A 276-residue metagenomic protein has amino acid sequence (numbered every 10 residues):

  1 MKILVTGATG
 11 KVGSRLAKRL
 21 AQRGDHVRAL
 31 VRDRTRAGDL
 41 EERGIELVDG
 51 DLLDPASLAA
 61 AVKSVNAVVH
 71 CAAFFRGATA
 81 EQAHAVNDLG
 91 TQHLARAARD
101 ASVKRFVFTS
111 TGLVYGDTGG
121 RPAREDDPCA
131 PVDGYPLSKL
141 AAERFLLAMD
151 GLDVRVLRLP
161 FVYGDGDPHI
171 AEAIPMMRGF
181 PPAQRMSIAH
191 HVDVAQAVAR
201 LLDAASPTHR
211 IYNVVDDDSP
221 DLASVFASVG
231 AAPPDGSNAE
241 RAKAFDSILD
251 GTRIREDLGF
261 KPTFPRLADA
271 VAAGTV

Functional and structural regions predicted by a protein language model:
I3-R23: N-terminal Rossmann NAD(P)H-binding glycine-rich loop of SDR-like oxidoreductase domains
T35-E41, I45-D88, A97, V114: NAD(P)H-binding glycine-rich loop region in Rossmannoid oxidoreductase-like domains and their noncatalytic homologs
G50, P233-V276: C-terminal amphipathic/interface module of NAD(P)-dependent oxidoreductases and related NAD-binding regulators
L53, Q82-H93, D133, L137-S138 (+1 more regions): Glycine-rich NAD(P)-binding loop of the Rossmann-fold in SDR/ketoreductase-type enzymes
L89-G134: Conserved Rossmann-fold NAD(P)-dependent oxidoreductase catalytic core, especially the SDR/UDP-sugar
T111, E143-D165: Conserved beta-loop-beta element that borders a ligand/cofactor-binding pocket
P168-A171, F180-L202, R210: Substrate-positioning beta->alpha
A195-G251: Mid/C-terminal beta-alpha module of Rossmann-like enzyme folds, strongest in SDR-family dehydrogenases/epimerases
